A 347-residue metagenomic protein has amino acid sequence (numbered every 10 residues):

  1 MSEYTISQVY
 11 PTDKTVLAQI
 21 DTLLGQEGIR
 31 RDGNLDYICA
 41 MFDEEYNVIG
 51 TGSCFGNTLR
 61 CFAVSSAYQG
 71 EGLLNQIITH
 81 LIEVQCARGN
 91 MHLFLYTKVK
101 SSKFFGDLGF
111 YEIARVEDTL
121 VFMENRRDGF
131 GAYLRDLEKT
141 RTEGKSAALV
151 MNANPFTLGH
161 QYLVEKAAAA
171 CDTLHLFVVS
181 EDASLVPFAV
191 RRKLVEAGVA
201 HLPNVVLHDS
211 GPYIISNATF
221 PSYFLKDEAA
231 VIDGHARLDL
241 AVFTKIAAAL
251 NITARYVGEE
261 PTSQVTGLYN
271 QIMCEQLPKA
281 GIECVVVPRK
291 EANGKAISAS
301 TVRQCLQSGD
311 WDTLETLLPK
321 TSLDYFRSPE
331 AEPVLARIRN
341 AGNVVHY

Functional and structural regions predicted by a protein language model:
M1-R31, F42, N47: Short amphipathic alpha-helix that is part of the acyltransferase structural core
R30-R31, S65-Y68, E83, R88 (+1 more regions): RNA-binding accessory domains that recognize and position tRNA/RNA substrates
L35, F55, V116-E117: Structural motif
D36, L59, G144: Short coil/loop residues immediately preceding or within conserved phosphate-binding loops of NTP-utilizing enzyme
A40, Y46-A63: Conserved beta-strand in the GNAT
Y68, G72-H80, G159: Conserved acetyl-CoA pyrophosphate-binding loop and the N-cap/start of the following alpha-helix in GNAT-like
Q85-K98: Conserved GNAT acetyl-CoA-binding A-motif
T97-K98, S102-F110, A114-Y347: Nucleotidyltransferase catalytic core that binds NTPs
